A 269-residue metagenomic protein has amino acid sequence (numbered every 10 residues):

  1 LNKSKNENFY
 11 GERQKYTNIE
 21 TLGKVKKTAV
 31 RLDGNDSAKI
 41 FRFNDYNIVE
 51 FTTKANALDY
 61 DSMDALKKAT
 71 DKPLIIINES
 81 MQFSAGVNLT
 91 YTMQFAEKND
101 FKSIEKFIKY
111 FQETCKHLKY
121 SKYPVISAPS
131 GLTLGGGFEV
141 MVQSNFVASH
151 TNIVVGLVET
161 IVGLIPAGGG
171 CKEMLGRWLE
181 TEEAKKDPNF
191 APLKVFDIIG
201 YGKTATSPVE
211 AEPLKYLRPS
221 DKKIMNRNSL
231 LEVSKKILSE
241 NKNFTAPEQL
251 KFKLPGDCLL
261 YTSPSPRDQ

Functional and structural regions predicted by a protein language model:
L1-N2, N6-E7, S84, N228 (+1 more regions): Terminal amphipathic helices with adjacent charged low-complexity linkers/tails
N8-M81, K102: Conserved CoA-thioester-binding segment of acyl-CoA-metabolizing enzymes
N44-E50, M63-K102, K109-A128, H150-V154: A structural preference for short, pocket-lining loop segments at secondary-structure junctions
A57, S84, G136: Residues that form or flank phosphate/diphosphate-binding pockets in enzymes that use nucleotide phosphates
I104-I108, Q112, K116-P247: Conserved catalytic cores of soluble enzyme domains, especially glycine-rich substrate-binding beta-alpha loops
T245-L250, C258: C-terminal non-catalytic alpha-helical accessory regions
Y261-Q269: Single conserved hydrophobic/aromatic residue that forms the stacking wall/gate of nucleotide- or nucleobase-binding
